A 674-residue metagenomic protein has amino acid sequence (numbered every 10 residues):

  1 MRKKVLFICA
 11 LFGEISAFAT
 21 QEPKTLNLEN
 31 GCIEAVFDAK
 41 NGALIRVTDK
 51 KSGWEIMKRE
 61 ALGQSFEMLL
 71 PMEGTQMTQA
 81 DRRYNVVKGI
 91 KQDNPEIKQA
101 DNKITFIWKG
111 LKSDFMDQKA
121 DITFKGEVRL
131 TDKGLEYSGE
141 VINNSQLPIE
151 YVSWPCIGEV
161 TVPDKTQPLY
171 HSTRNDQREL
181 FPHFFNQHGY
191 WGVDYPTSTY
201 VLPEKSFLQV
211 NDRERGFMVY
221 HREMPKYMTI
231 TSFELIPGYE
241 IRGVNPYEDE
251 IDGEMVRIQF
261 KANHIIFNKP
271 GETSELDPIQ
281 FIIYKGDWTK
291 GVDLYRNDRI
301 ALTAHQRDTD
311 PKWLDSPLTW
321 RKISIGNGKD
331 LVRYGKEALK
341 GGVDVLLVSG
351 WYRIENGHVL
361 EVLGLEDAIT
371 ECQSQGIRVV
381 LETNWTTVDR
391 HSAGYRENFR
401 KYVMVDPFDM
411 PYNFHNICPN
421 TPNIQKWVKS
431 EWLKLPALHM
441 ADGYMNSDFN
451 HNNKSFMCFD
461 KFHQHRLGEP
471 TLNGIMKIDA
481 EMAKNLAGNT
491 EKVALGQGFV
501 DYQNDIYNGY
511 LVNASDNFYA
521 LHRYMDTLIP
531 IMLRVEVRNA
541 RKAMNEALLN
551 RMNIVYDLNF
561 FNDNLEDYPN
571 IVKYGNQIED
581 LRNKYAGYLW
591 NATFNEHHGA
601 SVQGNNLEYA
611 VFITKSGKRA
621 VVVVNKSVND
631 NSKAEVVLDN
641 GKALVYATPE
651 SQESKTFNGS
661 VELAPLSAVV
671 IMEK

Functional and structural regions predicted by a protein language model:
V5-G13: Sec-dependent N-terminal signal peptides
K24-D114: Acidic-aromatic substrate-binding/catalytic surfaces of carbohydrate-active enzymes
G42, E272, M476-E650, L663-V669 (+1 more regions): Active-site-proximal substrate-binding groove within the catalytic cores of carbohydrate-active enzymes
D93-D101, T105-F115, L130, G134-E136 (+11 more regions): Conserved structural scaffold segments of CAZyme catalytic domains across common CAZy folds
S316-G328, S349-V362, M410-K429, D460-G474: The substrate-binding groove and active-site-proximal loops of carbohydrate-active enzymes, especially glycoside
T319-R321, L346-V348, V379-T383, Y444-N446 (+3 more regions): Hydrophobic faces of well-ordered beta-strands that scaffold small-molecule active sites in alpha/beta enzyme cores
L365, R378-H439: Active-site-adjacent "subsite" loops/lids of carbohydrate-active enzymes
P419-Y507, H522-I531, N539: Active-site neighborhood of glycoside hydrolase catalytic domains
